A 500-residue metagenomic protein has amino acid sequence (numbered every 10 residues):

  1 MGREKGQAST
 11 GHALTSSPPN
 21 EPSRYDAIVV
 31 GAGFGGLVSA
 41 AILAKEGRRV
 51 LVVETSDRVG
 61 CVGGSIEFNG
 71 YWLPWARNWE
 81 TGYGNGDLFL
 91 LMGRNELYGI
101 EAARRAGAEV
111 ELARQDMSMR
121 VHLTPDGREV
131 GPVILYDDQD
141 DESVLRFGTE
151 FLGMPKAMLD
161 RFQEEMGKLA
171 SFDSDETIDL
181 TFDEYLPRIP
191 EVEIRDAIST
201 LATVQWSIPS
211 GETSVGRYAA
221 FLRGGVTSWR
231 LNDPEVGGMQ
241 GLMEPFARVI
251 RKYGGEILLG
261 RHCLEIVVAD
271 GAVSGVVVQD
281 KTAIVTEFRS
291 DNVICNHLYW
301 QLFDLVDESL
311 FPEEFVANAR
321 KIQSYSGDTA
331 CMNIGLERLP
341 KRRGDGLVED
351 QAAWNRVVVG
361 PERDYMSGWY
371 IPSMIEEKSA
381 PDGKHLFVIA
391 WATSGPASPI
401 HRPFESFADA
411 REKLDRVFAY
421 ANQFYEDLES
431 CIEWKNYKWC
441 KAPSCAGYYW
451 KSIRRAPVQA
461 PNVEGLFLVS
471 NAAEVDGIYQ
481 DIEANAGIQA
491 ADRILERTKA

Functional and structural regions predicted by a protein language model:
G2, L264-D382: Mid-domain catalytic core of redox enzymes that form a hydrophobic substrate pocket/lid adjacent to a catalytic redox
G6-R24: A short, basic/flexible loop-to-alpha-helix module at the beginning of a structural domain
P18-F151: N-terminal glycine-rich phosphate/pyrophosphate-binding loop and immediately adjacent elements
R77, N471-T498: A conserved FAD-binding loop/helix module that cradles the flavin
H122-R217: Rossmann-like flavin
T200-W206, F418-D476: A glycine-rich dinucleotide-binding beta-alpha-beta segment and adjacent secondary-structure elements that constitute
R223-I284: Helical element adjacent to the flavin cofactor pocket in flavoenzyme catalytic cores
E337-W439: C-terminal segments that line or cap access tunnels to active or ligand-binding sites in enzymes and enzyme-associated
